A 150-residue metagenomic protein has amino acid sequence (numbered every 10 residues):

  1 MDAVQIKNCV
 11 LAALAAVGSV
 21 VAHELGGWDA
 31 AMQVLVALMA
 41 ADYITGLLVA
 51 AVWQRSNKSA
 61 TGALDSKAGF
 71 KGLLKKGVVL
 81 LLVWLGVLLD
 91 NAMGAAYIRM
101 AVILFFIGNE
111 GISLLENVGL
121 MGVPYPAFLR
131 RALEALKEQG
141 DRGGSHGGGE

Functional and structural regions predicted by a protein language model:
V4-V21: The first (N-terminal) embedded transmembrane alpha-helix
L11-A16, K75-G86: Core segments of transmembrane alpha-helices that mediate helix-helix packing or line hydrophobic substrate/ligand
V21-M32, L89-I98: Helix-coil boundary and interhelical linker segments in multi-pass alpha-helical membrane proteins
L35-G46, V79-V87, F105-S113: Alpha-helical transmembrane segments of multi-pass membrane proteins
V49-T61, P124-P126: Juxtamembrane helix-loop transition segments at the membrane interface in multi-pass membrane proteins
S56-V79: Juxtamembrane helix-capping/reentrant segments at transmembrane boundaries
A92-L120: Hydrophobic alpha-helical transmembrane segments and immediately flanking/interface helices in integral membrane
G111-G144: Canonical alpha-helical transmembrane segment with a positive-inside/aromatic-interface signature
